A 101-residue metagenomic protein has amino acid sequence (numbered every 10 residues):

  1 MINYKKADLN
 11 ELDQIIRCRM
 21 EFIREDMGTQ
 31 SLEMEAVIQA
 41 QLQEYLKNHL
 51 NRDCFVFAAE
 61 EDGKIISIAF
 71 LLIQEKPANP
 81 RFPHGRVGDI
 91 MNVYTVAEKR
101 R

Functional and structural regions predicted by a protein language model:
N3-R17: A short beta-loop-alpha structural element at the N-terminal edge of CoA-dependent acyl/N-acetyltransferase catalytic
L9, N51-R52, D62-K64: Short strand-connecting beta-turns/loops that link adjacent beta-strands
I23-Y45: Conserved GNAT-fold acetyl-CoA-binding loop/helix
E44-A58: A short helix-loop-beta-strand connector motif used in the catalytic cores of GNAT acetyltransferases and, in some
A58, K64-I73, D89, Y94: Conserved beta-strand in the GNAT
E75-I90, R100-R101: A conserved beta-turn-beta hairpin within the catalytic core of GNAT-like acetyltransferases that forms part
V96-E98: Active-site acidic-Proline motif in GNAT/NAT acetyltransferases
